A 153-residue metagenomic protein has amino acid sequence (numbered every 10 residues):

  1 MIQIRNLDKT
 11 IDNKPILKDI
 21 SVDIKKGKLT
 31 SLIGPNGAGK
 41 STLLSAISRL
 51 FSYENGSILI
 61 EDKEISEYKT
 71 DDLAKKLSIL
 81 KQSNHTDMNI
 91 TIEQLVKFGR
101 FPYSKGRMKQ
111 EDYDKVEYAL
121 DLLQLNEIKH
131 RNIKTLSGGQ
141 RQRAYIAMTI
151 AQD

Functional and structural regions predicted by a protein language model:
I2-I4, L17-D19: Conserved structural motif at the start of ABC-family nucleotide-binding domains
I33-P35: The feature captures the beta-strand-to-loop junction immediately N-terminal to the Walker
S48: Helix-to-loop junction immediately C-terminal to a conserved catalytic motif
G56-E64, L73: Conserved ABC transporter NBD signature motif
K97, E111-I128: Conserved ABC ATPase "signature" region
R107-M108, N132-L136, Q140: Conserved ABC ATPase signature
I146: Hydrophobic anchor residue at the start of the ABC signature
